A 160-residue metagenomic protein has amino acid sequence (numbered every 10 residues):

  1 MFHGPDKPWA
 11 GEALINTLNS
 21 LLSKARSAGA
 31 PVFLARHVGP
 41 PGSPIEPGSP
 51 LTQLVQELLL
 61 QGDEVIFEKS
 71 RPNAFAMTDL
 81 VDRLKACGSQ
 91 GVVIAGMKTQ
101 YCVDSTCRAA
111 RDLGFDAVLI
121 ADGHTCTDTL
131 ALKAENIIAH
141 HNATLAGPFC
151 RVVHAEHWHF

Functional and structural regions predicted by a protein language model:
M1-G4: Metal-dependent nucleic-acid phosphoesterase active-site entry motif
D6-E12, P44: Short glycine-enriched, charge-decorated loop/helix-capping segments at active-site entrances that position
L14-I15, H37: N-terminal short leaders/motifs
N16, S20-A28, I45-F160: Active-site-adjacent betaalpha module
A25-S43: PIN/NYN-family metal-dependent endoribonuclease catalytic core
